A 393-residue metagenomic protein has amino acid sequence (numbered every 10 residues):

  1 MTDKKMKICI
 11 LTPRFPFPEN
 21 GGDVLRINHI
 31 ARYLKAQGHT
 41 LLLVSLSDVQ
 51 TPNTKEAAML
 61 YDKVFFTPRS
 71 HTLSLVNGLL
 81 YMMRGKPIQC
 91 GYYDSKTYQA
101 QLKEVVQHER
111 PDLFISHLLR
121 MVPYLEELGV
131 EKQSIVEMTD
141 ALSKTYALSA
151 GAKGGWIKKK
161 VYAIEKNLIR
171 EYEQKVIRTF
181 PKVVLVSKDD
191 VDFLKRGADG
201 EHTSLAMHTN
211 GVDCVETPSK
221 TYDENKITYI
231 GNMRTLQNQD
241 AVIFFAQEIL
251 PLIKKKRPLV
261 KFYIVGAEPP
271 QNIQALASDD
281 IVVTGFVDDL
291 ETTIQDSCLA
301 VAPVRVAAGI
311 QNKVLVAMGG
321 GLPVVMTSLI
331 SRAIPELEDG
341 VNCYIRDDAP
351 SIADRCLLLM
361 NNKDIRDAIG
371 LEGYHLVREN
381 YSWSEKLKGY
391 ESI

Functional and structural regions predicted by a protein language model:
M1-F65: N-terminal subdomain of nucleotide-sugar transferases
P13, H71, L75-Y92, K132-E171 (+1 more regions): Acceptor-binding helix/loop patch of EC 2.4 sugar-transfer enzymes, predominantly nucleotide-sugar-dependent
I135-V136, S143, Y162-T217: Donor nucleotide-sugar binding/catalytic pocket of nucleotide-sugar-dependent glycosyltransferases
P181, D280, Q295-G309, G320-P323: Acidic donor-binding loop of glycosyltransferase active sites
M207-D296: Conserved catalytic-core segment of nucleotide-activated headgroup transferases in glycan assembly
K313-A317, P323-T327: Short hydrophobic beta-strand element within catalytic cores of glycosyltransferases and related nucleotide-activated
N342-P350, L358-K363: Conserved acidic donor-binding segment of nucleotide-sugar-dependent glycosyltransferases
L358, I365-E379, K386-G389: A short, well-ordered alpha-helix in the C-terminal region of glycosyltransferases
